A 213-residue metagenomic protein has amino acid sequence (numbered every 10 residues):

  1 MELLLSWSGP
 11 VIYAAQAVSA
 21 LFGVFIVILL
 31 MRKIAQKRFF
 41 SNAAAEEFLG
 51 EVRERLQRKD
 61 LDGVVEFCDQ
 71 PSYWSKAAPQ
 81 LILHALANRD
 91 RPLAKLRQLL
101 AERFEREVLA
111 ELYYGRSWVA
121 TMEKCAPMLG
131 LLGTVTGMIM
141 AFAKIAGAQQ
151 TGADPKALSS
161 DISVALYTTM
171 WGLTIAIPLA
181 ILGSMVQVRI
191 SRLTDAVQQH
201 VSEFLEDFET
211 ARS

Functional and structural regions predicted by a protein language model:
M1-A44, V186: Hydrophobic membrane-targeting segments
E2-I12, E105-A126, P155-Y167: Alpha-helical membrane-interface segments at transmembrane helix boundaries
G9, K59, G130-G133, G137 (+2 more regions): Glycine-centered flexibility sites
I12-Y13, A17, K156-Q187: Pore-lining and gate-forming transmembrane alpha-helices of multi-pass membrane transport proteins
Y13-I26, P127, G133, I175-L179: Alpha-helical transmembrane segments of integral membrane proteins
V24, V64, I82, G130 (+2 more regions): Residue-level signature of catalytic and energy-coupling elements of molecular machines, predominantly ATP/GTP-dependent
S41-L129, T136, M140-Q150, S184-S213: Predominantly long cytosolic amphipathic alpha-helical stalk/bundle segments
G137-M140, Q150-T151, I162, L166 (+1 more regions): A generic hydrophobic-segment detector
